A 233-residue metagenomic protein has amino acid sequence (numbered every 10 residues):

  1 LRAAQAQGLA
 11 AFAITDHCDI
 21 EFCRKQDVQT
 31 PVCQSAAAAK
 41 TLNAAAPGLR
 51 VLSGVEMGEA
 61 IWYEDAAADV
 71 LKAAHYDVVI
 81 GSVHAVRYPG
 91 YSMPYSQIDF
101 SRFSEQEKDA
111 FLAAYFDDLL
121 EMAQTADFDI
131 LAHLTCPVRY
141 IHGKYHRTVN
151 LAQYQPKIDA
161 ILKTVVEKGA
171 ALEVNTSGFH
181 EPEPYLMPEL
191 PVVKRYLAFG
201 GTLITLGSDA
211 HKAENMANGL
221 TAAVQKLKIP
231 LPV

Functional and structural regions predicted by a protein language model:
L1-A3, W62-V70, A114-M122: Short, acidic/polar
L1-I61, L71, D77, Y140-H142 (+4 more regions): An N-terminally biased module of ancient metal coordination in phosphate/nucleic-acid-related enzymes
Q5-A6, A36-G48, A68-D77, A123-D127 (+2 more regions): Acidic (Asp/Glu)-rich catalytic clusters
F12-I14, V79, L131, L172 (+1 more regions): Hydrophobic residues within beta-strands of alpha/beta enzymes
I20, G81-K163, A171-V174, G178-E183: Divalent metal-binding pocket/active-site signature
T41-K108: Active-site gating/metal-coordination segments in enzymes
K144-V233: Charged catalytic cores and adjacent phosphate/nucleic-acid-binding surfaces used for phosphate/nucleic-acid chemistry
